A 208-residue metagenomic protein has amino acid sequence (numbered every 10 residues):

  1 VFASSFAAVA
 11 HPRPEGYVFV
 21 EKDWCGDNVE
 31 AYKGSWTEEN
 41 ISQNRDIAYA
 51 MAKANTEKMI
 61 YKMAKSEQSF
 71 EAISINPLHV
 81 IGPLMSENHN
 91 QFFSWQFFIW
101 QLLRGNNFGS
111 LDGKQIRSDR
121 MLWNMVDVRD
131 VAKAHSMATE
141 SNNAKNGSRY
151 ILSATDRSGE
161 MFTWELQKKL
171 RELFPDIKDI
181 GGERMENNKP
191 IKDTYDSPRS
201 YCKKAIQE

Functional and structural regions predicted by a protein language model:
V1-I47: Conserved Rossmann-fold NAD(P)-dependent oxidoreductase catalytic core, especially the SDR/UDP-sugar
V1-S4, N76-L78, S153: Active-site beta-alpha turn of Rossmann-fold NAD(P)-dependent dehydrogenases/reductases
A8-V9, V80-G82, V131: Conserved sequence/active-site signature of Rossmann-fold short-chain dehydrogenase/reductase
V29-I73: Active-site Tyr-X1-5-Lys
S66-F70, G82-I99, A138-R149: Glycine/proline-rich active-site loop of Rossmann-fold NAD(P)-dependent oxidoreductases
S94-W95, K114-M137: Substrate-positioning beta->alpha
M121, A132-N188: Mid/C-terminal beta-alpha module of Rossmann-like enzyme folds, strongest in SDR-family dehydrogenases/epimerases
E183-E208: Conserved C-terminal active-site "lid" loop/helix of NAD(P)H-dependent oxidoreductases that clamps the redox cofactor
